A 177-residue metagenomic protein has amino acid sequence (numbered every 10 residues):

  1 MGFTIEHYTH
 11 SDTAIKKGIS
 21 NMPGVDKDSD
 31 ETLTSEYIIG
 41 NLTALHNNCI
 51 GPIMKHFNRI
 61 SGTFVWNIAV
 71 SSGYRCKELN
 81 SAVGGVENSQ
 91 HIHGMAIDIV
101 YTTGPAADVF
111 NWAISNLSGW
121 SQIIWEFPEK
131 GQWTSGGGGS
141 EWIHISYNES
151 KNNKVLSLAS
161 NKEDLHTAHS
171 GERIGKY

Functional and structural regions predicted by a protein language model:
M1-T63, G138, E149, K162-Y177: Extracytoplasmic cell-surface/polysaccharide-interacting catalytic and binding patches
I53-F57, C76, I99: Cysteine-centered nucleophilic/redox motifs
T63-I68, S118-Q122: Loop/turn elements at helix/coil->beta-strand transitions in domains of secreted/extracellular proteins
T63-V65, I92-A96: Short connector loops at helix/strand junctions that flank enzyme active sites, especially segments positioning acidic
I68, I97, W142-I143: A broad, low-specificity signal marking well-ordered, structured residues that form hydrophobic/aromatic
A69-N80: Acidic helix-start/capping segments at beta-turn-to-alpha-helix junctions
E78-H93: Charged, often glycine-rich, active-site loop that binds/positions anionic groups
Y101-Y177: Catalytic cores and adjacent binding grooves of peptidoglycan-active enzymes
